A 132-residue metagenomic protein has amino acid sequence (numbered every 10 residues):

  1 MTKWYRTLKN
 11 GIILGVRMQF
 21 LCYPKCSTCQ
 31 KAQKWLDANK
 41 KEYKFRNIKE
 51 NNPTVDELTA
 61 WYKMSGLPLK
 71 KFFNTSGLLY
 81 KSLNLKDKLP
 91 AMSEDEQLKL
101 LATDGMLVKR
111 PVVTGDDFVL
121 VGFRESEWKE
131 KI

Functional and structural regions predicted by a protein language model:
V16-K34, K44-R46: Local sequence-structure signature of Cys/Sec-based thiol-disulfide redox active-site neighborhoods
E42-N52: A short beta-strand-loop structural module common to alpha/beta enzyme folds
E50-I132: Thiol/selenol-based redox catalytic cores and closely related redox-interacting motifs
